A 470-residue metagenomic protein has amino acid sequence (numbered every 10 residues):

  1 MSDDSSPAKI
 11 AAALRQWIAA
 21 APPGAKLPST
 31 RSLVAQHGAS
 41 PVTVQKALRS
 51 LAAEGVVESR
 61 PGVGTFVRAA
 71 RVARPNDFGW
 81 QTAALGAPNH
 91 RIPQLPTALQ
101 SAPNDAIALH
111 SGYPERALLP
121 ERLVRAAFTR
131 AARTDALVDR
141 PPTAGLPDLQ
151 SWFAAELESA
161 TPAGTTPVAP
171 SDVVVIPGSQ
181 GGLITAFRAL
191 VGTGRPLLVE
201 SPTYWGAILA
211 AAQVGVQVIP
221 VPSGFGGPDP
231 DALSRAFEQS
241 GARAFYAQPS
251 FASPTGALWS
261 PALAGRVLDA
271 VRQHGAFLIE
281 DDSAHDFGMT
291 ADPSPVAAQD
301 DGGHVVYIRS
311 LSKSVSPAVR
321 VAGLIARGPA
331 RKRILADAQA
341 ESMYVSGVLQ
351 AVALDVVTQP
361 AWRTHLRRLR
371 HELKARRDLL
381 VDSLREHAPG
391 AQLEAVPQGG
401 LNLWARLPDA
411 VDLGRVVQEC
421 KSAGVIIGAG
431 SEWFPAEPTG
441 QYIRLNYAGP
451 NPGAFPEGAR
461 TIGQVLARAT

Functional and structural regions predicted by a protein language model:
M1-T129, Q339-V345, V357, R367 (+6 more regions): N-terminal basic, amphipathic alpha-helical segments
A136-H274, D286-G302, L373: Conserved core of the PLP fold type I
D148, A336, R367-L379: A non-catalytic, amphipathic alpha-helix used as a structural packing/dimerization or gating element in enzyme scaffolds
D301, V306-R370: Conserved core segment of the aminotransferase class I/II
H371-V381, Q392-R406: Conserved glycine-rich beta-strand-loop-beta hairpin in the small C-terminal domain of fold type I
E432-E437: AMP-binding (ANL) adenylation modules
